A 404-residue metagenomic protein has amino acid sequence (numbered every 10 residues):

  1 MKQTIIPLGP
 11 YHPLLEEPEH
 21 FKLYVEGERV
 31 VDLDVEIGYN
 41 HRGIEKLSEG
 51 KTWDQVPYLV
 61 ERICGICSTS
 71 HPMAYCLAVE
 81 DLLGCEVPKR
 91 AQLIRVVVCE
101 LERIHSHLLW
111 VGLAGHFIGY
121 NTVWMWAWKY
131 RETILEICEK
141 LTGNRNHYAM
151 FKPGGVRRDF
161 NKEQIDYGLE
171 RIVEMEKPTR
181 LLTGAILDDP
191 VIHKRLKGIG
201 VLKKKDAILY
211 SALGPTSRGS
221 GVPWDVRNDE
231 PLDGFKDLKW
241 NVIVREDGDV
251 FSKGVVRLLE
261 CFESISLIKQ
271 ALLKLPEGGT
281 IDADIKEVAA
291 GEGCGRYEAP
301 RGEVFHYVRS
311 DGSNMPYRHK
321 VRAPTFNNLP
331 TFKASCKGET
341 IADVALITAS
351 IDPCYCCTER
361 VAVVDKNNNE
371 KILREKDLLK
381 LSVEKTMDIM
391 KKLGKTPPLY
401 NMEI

Functional and structural regions predicted by a protein language model:
M1-I404: Active-site bordering "gate/hinge" segments that shape substrate access to catalytic or cofactor-binding pockets
